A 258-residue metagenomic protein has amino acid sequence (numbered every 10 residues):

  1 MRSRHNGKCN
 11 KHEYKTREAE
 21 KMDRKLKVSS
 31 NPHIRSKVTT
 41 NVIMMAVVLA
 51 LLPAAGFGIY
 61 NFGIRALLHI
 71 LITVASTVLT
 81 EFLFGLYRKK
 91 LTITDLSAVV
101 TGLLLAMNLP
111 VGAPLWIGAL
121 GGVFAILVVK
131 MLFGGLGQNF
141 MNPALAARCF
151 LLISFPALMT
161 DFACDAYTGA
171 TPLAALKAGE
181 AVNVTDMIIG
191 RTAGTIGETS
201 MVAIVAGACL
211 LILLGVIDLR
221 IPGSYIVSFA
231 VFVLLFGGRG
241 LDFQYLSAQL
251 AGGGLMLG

Functional and structural regions predicted by a protein language model:
R2-K21: Short, Lys/Arg-enriched N-terminal segments with co-localized hydrophobic residues within the first ~10-30 amino acids
K21-V78: N-terminal signal-anchor module of multipass membrane proteins
A46-A54, H69-E81, S97-G102, A106 (+7 more regions): Alpha-helical transmembrane segments in multi-pass membrane proteins
I64-A75, G112-G121, R191-T199, F243-G254: Structural signature of hydrophobic alpha-helical transmembrane segments
L79-K90, I126-Q138, A206-G215, G258: C-terminal ends of transmembrane helices
A98, L103-Y167: Membrane-interface helix-loop-helix junctions at boundaries between adjacent transmembrane segments
G137-V205: Long hydrophobic alpha-helical segments that form multi-pass transmembrane helix bundles in integral membrane proteins
L214-G258: Alpha-helical transmembrane segments
